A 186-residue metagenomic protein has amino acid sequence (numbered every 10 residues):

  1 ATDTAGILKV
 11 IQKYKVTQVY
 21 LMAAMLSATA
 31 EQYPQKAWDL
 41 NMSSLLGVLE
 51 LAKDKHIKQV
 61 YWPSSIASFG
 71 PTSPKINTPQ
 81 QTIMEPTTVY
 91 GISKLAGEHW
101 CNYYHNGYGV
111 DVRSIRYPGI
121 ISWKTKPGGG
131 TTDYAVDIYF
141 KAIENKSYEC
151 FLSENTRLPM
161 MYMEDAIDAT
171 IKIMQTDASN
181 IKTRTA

Functional and structural regions predicted by a protein language model:
A1-L40: NAD(P)H-binding glycine-rich loop region in Rossmannoid oxidoreductase-like domains and their noncatalytic homologs
D3, Q18, S44-G47, Q59 (+3 more regions): Conserved cofactor-binding/catalytic machinery of classical short-chain dehydrogenase/reductase
I7, S44, V48-A52, W100-C101 (+2 more regions): Hydrophobic positions on the long internal alpha-helix of Rossmann-like NAD(P)-dependent oxidoreductase domains
L21, L46-V89: Conserved Rossmann-fold NAD(P)-dependent oxidoreductase catalytic core, especially the SDR/UDP-sugar
T29-K36, P71-I76, K126-P127: Conserved catalytic-core motifs of eukaryotic protein kinase domains, centered on the activation segment
N41, Y90, K94: Active-site YXXXK catalytic motif of short-chain dehydrogenase/reductase
N102-R157, M163-K172: NAD(P)-dependent short-chain dehydrogenase/reductase
A169-A186: Mid/C-terminal beta-alpha module of Rossmann-like enzyme folds, strongest in SDR-family dehydrogenases/epimerases
